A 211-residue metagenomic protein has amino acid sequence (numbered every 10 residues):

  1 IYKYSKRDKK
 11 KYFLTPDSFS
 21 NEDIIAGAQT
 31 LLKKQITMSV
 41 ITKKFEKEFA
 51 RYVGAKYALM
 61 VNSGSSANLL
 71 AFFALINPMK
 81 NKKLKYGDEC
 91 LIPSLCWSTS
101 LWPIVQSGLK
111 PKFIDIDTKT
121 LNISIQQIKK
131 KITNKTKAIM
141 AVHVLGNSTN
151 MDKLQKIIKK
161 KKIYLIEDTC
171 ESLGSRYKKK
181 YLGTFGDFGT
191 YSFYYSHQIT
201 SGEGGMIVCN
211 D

Functional and structural regions predicted by a protein language model:
I1-I36, V40: N-terminal "arm"/small-domain region of PLP-dependent enzymes with the aminotransferase-like
Q35, V40-E89, P103-V105, F113-D115 (+1 more regions): Phosphate-binding glycine-rich loop
V53, K85, N134, G183-T184 (+1 more regions): Structured loop/turn residues at beta-strand edges in well-structured enzyme cores
N77-V144, S148-K160, Y164-T169, R176: PLP-dependent aminotransferase-like
E167-S201: Conserved active-site segment immediately N-terminal to the catalytic lysine that forms the internal aldimine
S192, G205-D211: Short beta-strand-to-turn element immediately C-terminal to the catalytic PLP-Schiff-base lysine in fold type I
